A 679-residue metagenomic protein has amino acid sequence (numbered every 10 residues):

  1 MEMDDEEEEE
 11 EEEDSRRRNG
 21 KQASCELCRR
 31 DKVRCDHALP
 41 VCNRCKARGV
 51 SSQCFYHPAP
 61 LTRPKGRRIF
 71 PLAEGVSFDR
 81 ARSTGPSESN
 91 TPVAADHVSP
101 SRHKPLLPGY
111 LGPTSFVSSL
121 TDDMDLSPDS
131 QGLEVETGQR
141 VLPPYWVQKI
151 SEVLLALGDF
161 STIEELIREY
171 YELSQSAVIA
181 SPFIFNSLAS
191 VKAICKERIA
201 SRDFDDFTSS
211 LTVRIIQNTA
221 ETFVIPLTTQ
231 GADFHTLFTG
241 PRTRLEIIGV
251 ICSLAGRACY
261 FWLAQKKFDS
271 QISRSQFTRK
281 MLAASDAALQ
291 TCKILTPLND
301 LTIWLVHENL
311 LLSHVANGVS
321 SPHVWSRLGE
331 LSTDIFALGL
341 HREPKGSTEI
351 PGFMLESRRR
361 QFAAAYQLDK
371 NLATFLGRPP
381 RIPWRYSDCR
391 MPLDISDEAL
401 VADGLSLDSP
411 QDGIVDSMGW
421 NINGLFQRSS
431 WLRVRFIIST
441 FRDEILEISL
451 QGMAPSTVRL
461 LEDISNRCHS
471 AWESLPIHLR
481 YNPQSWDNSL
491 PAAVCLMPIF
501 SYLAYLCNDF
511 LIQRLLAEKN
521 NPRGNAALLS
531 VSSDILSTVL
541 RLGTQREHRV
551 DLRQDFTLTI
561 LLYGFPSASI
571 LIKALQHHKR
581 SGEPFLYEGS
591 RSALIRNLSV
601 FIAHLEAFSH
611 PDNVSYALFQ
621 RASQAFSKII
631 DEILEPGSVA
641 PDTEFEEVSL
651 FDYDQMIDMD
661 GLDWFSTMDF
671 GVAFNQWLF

Functional and structural regions predicted by a protein language model:
M1-R257, A264-F268, I272, Q290 (+1 more regions): Intrinsic, low-complexity transcriptional activation domains
M3, D14-G20, A95-D96, P100-G109 (+6 more regions): Intrinsically disordered, low-complexity transcriptional activation domains
V98-P105, V135-G138, L142, H235 (+17 more regions): Non-transmembrane, amphipathic alpha-helical segments
N218-Q230, Q276-W304, R327-G346, A364 (+7 more regions): Long, amphipathic alpha-helical regulatory blocks in the mid-to-C-terminal portion of eukaryotic proteins
L254-Y260, L310-H314, N371, L511 (+1 more regions): Tandem amphipathic alpha-helical repeat scaffolds
W262-F277, H314-L328, N520-G524: Short coil/turn connectors between adjacent alpha-helices in alpha-solenoid helical repeat scaffolds
L310-A402, T440, H577: Acidic/serine-rich, low-complexity amphipathic helices located in mid- to C-terminal regulatory regions
R378-C389, E398-S449: Extended catalytic-interface subdomain
